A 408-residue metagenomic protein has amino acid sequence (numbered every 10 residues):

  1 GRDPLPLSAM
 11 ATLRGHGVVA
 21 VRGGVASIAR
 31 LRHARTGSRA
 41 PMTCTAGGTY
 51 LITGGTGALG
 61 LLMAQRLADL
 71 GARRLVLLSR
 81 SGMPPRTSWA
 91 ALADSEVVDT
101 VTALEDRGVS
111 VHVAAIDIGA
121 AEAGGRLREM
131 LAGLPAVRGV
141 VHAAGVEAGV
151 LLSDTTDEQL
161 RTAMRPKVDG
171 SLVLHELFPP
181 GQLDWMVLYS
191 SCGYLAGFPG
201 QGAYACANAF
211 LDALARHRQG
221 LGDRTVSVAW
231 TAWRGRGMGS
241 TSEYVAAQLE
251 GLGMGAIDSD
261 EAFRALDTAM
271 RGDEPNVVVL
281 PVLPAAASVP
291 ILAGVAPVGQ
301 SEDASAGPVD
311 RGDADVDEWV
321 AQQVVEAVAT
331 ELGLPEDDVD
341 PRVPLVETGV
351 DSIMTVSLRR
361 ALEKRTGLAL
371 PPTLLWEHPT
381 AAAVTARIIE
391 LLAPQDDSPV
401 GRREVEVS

Functional and structural regions predicted by a protein language model:
G1-H16, R22-A26, A40, C44-S288 (+1 more regions): 4′-phosphopantetheine-dependent carrier domains
L31-A40: Flexible inter-domain linker/hinge segments
I291-A304: Intrinsically disordered or compositionally simple regulatory linkers and C-terminal tails in signal-transduction
